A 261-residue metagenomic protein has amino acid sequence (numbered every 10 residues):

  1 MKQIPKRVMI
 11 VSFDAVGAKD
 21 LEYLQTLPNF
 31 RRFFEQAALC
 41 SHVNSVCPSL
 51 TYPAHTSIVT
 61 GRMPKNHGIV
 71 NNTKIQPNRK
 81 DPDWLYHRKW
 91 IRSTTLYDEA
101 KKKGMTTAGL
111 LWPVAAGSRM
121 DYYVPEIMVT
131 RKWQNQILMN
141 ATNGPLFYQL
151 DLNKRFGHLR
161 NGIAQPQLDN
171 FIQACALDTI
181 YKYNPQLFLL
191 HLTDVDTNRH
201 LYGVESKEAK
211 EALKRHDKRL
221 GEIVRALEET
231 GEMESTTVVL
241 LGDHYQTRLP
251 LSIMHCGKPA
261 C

Functional and structural regions predicted by a protein language model:
I4-V8, Q36-L39, K103-A108, Y183-F188 (+1 more regions): Loop/turn elements at helix/coil->beta-strand transitions in domains of secreted/extracellular proteins
M9-I10, N29, R215-C256: Metal-dependent active-site segment of extracytoplasmic phospho-/sulfohydrolases and closely related
S12-A15, C40-S41, T51-A54, T73-L85: Glycine-/proline-rich flexible loop or hinge segments
V16, T193, H244-Q246: Catalytic metal-binding/acid-base residues of hydrolase active sites
L21-K65, A108: Short, structured active-site-proximal loop/turn typified by the sulfatase FGly-forming signature C/S-X-P-X-R
V59-T60, P125-V129, K207, G257: Short, hinge-like loop/turn segments at secondary-structure boundaries
M63-G203: His/Asp/Glu-rich, glycine-adjacent segments that coordinate divalent cations and/or stabilize oxyanion chemistry on
R199-D217: Active-site-proximal segments of metal-dependent phosphoesterases and phosphodiesterases across multiple
